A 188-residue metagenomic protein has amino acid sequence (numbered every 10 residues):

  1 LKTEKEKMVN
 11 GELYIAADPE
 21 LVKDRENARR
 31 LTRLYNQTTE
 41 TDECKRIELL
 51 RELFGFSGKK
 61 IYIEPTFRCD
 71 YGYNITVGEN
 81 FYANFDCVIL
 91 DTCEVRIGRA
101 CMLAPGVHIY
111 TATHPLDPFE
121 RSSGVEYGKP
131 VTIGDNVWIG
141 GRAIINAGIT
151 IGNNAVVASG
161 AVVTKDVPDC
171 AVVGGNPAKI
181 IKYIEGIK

Functional and structural regions predicted by a protein language model:
L1-K60, P177-K182, K188: Terminal amphipathic alpha-helical/low-complexity segments used for targeting or macromolecular assembly
K5-E6, L53, R99, S123 (+2 more regions): Short secondary-structure boundary/capping segments
E40, F67-G78, Y82-T150, N176-K188: Flexible, glycine/small-residue-enriched loop-and-beta-strand segment within the central core of proteins
G55-G58, G134, T150, P168: Short conserved AdoMet
W138, V156, V172-G174: Short-chain dehydrogenase/reductase
G140-D166: Beta-rich strand-turn-strand
V167-P177: Acidic, glycine-centered active-site loop in nucleotide-sugar glycosyltransferases
